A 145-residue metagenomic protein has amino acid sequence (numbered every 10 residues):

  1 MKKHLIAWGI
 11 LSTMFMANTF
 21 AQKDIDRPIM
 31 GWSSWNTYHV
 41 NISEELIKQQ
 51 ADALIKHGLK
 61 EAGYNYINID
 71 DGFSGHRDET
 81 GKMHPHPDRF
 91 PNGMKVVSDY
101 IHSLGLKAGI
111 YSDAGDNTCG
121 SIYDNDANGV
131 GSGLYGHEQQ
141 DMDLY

Functional and structural regions predicted by a protein language model:
M1-Q22: Bacterial Sec-dependent N-terminal signal peptides
I6, M30-S33, D71: Short, low-complexity intrinsically disordered segments
W8, T19, R27-I29, K82: Generic hydrophobic/packing signal
A21-K48, A53: N-terminal module-boundary/linker segments of secreted carbohydrate-active enzymes
Q50, L54-Y145: Aromatic-lined carbohydrate-binding/catalytic grooves of carbohydrate-active enzymes
